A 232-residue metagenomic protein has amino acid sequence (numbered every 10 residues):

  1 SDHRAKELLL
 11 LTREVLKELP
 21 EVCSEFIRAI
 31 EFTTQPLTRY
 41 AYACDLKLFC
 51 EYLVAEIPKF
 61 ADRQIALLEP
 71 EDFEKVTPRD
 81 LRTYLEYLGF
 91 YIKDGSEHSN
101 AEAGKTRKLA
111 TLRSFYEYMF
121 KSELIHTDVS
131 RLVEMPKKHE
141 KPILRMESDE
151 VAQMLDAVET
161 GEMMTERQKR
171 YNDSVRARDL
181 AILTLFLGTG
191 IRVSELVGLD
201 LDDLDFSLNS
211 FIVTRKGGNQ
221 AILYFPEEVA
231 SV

Functional and structural regions predicted by a protein language model:
S1-V232: Conserved catalytic core of the tyrosine transesterase superfamily
